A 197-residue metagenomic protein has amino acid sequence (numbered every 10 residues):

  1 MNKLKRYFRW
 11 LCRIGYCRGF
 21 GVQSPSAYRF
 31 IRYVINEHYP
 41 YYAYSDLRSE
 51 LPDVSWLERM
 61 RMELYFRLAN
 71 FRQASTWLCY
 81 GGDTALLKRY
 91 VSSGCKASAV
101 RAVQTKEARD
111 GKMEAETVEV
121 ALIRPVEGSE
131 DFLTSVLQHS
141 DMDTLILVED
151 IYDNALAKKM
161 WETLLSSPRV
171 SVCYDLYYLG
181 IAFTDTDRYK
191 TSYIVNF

Functional and structural regions predicted by a protein language model:
M1-M142, Y152-F197: A short alpha-helical cap/connector motif
